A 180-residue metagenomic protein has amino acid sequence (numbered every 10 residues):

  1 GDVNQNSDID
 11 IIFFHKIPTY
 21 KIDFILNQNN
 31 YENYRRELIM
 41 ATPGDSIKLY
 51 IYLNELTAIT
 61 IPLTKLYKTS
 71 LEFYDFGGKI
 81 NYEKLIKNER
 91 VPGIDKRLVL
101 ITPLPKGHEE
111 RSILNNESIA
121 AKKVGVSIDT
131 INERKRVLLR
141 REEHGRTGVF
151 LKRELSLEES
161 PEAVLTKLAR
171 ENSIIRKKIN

Functional and structural regions predicted by a protein language model:
D2-N6, H15-N180: Catalytic core of pol beta-like nucleotidyltransferases
